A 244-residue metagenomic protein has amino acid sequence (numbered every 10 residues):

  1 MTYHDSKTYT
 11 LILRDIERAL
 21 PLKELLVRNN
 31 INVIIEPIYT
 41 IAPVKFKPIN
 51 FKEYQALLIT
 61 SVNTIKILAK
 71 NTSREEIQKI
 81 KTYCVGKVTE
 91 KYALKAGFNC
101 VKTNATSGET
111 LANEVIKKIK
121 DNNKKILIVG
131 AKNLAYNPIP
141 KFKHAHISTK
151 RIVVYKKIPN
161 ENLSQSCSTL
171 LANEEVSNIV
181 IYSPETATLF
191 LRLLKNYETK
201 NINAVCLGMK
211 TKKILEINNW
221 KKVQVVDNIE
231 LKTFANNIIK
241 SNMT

Functional and structural regions predicted by a protein language model:
M1-T244: Signature of uroporphyrinogen-III synthase
